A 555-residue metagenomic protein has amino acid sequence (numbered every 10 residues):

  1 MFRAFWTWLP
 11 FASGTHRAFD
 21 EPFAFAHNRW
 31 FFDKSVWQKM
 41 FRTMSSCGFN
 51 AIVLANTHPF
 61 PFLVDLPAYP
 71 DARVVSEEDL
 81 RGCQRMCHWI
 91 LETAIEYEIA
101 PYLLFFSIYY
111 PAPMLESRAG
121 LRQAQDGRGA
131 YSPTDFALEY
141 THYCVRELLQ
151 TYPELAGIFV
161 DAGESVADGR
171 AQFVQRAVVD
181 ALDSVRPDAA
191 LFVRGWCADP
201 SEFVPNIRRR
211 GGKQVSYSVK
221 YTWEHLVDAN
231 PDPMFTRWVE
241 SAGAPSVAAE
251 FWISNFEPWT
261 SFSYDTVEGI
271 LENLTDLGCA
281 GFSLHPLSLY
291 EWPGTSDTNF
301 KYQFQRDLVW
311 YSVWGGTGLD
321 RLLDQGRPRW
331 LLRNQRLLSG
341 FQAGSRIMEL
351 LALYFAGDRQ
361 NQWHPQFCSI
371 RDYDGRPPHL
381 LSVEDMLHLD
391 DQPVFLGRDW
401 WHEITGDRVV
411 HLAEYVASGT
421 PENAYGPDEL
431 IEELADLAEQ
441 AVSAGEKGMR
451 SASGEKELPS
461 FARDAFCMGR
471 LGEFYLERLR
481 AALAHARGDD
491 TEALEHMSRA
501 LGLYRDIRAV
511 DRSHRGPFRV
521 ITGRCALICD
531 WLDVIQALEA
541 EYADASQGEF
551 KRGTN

Functional and structural regions predicted by a protein language model:
M1, I158, A162, Q175-N555: Substrate-binding groove of N-acetylhexosamine-processing glycoside hydrolases
M1-E139, Q150-E154, P245-S254, T260-G278 (+1 more regions): Feature activates predominantly on carbohydrate-active enzymes
P61-L63, P111-M114, A167-R170, P200-F203 (+1 more regions): Extracytoplasmic/secreted cell-surface and envelope-processing proteins
C87, E96-Y102, T141-A156, P231-M234 (+1 more regions): Electropositive, surface-exposed helix/loop patches at the edges of structured domains that serve as adaptable
S107, Y140-A171: Active-site groove signature of glycoside hydrolases
A112-R118, L148, A171-V178, E202-R208: Distinct, well-ordered alpha-helical segments
E116-A137, A162-V185: Active-site cleft segment of glycoside hydrolase catalytic domains centered on the general acid/base Glu
